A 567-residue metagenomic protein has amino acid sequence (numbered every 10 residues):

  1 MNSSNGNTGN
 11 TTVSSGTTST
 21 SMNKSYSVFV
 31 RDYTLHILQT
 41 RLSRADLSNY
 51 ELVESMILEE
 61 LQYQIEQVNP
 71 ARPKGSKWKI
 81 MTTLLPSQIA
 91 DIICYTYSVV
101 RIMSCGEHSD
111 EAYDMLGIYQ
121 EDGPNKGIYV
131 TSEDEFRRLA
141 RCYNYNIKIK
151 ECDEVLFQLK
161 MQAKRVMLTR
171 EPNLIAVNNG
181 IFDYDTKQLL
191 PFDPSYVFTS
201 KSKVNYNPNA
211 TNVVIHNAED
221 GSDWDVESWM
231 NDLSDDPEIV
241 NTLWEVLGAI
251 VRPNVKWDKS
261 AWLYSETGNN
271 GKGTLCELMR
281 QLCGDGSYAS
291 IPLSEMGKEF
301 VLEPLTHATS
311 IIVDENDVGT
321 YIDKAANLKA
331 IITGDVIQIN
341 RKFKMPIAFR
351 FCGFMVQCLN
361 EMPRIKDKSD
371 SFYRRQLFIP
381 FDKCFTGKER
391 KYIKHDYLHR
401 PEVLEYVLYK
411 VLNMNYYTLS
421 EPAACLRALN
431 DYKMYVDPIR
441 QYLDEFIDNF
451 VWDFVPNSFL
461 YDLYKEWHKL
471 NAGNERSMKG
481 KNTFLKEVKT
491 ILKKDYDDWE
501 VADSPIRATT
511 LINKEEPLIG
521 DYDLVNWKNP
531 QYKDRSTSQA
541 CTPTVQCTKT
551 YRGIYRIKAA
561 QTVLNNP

Functional and structural regions predicted by a protein language model:
N2-D114, C142-P567: Feature primarily recognizes SF3-like P-loop helicase cores of small DNA viruses
Y113-D114, Y119, P124-G127: Amphipathic alpha-helical/coiled-coil segments positioned at domain termini
P124-Y143: Trp- and S/T/G-rich repeat-edge/linker motifs of beta-rich repeat architectures
